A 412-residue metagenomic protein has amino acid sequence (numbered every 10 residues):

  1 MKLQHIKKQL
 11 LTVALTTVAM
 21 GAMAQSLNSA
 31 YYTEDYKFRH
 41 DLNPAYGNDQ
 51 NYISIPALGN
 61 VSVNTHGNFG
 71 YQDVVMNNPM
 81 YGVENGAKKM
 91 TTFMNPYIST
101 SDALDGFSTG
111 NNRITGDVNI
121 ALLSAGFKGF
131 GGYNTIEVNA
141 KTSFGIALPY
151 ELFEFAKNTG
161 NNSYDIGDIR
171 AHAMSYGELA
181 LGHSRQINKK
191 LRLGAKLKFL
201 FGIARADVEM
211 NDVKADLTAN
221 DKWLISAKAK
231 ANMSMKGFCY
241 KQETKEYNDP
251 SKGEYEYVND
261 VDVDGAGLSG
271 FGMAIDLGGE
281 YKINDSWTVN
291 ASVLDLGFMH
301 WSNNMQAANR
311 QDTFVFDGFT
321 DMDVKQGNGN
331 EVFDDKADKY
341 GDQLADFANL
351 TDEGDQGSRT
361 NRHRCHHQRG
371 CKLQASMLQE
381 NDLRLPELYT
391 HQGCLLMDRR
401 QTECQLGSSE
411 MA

Functional and structural regions predicted by a protein language model:
K2, I120, P386-E387: Conserved short hydrophobic patches within well-ordered secondary structure
K2-L11: Bacterial N-terminal signal peptides that target proteins for export
I6, A22-T142: N-terminal, post-signal peptide beta-strand-biased segments of exported outer-membrane/organellar beta-barrel and other
L15: N-terminal cofactor/phosphate-binding cores enriched in small/glycine residues, especially glycine-rich loops such as
L58-K89, V138-L152, R205-K214, F298-R310 (+1 more regions): Short, solvent-exposed beta-strand-terminating loops
V118-I146, H172-K198: Hydrophobic alpha-helical hairpins/lids featuring a short glycine-rich hinge
F153-A412: Outer-membrane beta-barrel porins/channels
